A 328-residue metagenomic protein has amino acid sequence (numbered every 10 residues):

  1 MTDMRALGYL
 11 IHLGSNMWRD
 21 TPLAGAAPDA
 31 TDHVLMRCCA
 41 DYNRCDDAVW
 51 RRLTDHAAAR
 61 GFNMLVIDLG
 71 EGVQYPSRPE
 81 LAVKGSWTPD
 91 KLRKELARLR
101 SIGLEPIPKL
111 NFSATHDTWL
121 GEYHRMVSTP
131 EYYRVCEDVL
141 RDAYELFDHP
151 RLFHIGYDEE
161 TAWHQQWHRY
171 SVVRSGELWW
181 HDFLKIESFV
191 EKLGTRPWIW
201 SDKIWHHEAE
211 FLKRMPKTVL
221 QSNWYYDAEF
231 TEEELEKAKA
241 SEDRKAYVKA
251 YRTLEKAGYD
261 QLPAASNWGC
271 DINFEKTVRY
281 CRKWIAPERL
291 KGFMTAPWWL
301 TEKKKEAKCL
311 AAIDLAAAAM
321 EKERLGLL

Functional and structural regions predicted by a protein language model:
M1-M4, L146-F147, K213-P216, L254 (+1 more regions): Extracellular/periplasmic catalytic domains that process cell-envelope and extracellular macromolecules
L7-L220, Y225: Aromatic-lined carbohydrate-binding surfaces of glycoside hydrolases
D46, W50-R51, T88-L92, Y132-E137 (+4 more regions): Well-ordered, non-membrane alpha-helical segments in soluble/globular domains
A57, L99, V190, L254 (+2 more regions): Hydrophobic alpha-helix position signal
D90-L96, V135-L140, N223-E233, W284-T301 (+1 more regions): Short, basic, helix/turn surface patches
H116, P150, H154, W163-W167 (+1 more regions): Charged, low-complexity C-terminal accessory regions
H124, P197-A240, G269-I285, E302: Substrate-binding cleft/loops of secretory-pathway carbohydrate-active enzymes
A257-L328: Substrate-binding cleft of secreted/luminal carbohydrate-active enzymes
